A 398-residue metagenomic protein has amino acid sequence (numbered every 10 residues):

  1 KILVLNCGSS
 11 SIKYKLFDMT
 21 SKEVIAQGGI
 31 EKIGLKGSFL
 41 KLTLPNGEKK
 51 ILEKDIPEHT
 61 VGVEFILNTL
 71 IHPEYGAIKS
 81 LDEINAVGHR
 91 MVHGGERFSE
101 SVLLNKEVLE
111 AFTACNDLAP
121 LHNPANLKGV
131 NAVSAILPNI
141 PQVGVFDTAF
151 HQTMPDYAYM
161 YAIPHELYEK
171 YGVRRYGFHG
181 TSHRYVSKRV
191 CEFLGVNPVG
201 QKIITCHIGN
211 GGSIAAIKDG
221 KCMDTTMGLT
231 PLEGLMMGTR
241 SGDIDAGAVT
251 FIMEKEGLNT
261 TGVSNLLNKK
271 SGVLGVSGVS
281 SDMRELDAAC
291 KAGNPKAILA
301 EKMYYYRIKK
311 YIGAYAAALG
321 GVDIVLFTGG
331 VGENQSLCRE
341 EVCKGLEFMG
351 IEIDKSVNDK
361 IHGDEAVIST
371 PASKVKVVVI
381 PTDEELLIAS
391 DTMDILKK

Functional and structural regions predicted by a protein language model:
I2, S11-P57, G228: Short glycine-rich, Thr/Ser-proximal phosphate-binding strand/loop in the N-terminal lobe of ATP-dependent enzymes
G8, H89-V92, I208, V322 (+1 more regions): Glycine-rich beta-strand-to-loop/alpha-helix junction loops that act as flexible
T69-I84, V190-N197, I312-D323: Phosphate/pyrophosphate-binding loops at sites that engage ATP/ADP/AMP, CoA/4′-phosphopantetheine, polyphosphate
L70, E74-H122, V143, A149-A158: Short beta-strand-loop/turn "lid" adjacent to the catalytic site in phosphate-handling enzymes
F150-K255: Glycine-rich phosphate-binding loop of actin/hexokinase-like ATP-binding domains
K218, D224-E256, N265, G329-K360: Catalytic phosphate/nucleotide-handling subdomain of diverse soluble enzymes
N265, G272-V276, M283-A318: Adenine-nucleotide phosphate-binding core of ATP-dependent small-molecule kinases
I298, K302-V322, G332-K398: Internal helix-turn-beta structural module
